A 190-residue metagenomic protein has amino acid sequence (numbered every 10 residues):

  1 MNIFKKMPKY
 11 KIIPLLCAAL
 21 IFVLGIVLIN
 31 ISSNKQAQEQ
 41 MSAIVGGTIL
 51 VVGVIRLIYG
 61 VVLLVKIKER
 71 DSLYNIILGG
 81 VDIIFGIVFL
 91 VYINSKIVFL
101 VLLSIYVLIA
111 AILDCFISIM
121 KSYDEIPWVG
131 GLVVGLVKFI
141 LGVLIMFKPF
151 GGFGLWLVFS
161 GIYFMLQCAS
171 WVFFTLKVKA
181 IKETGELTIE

Functional and structural regions predicted by a protein language model:
M1-I58, E183-E190: N-terminal topogenic module of multi-pass integral membrane proteins
N2-K5, R56-I67, C115-S122, W171-T175: C-terminal ends of transmembrane helices
I21-F22, L78-G86, V134-F139: Core segments of transmembrane alpha-helices that mediate helix-helix packing or line hydrophobic substrate/ligand
E39-V51, S95-L108, G161-I162: Structural signature of hydrophobic alpha-helical transmembrane segments
R70-G79, P127-V133: Cytoplasmic-side transmembrane-helix entry/capping segments in multi-pass membrane proteins
I84-V134: Membrane-proximal helix-loop-helix units in multi-pass membrane proteins
F85-Y92, V137-W156: Hydrophobic alpha-helical transmembrane segments in multi-pass integral membrane proteins
L157-W171: Small-residue-rich transmembrane alpha-helices that serve as helix-helix interface/gating elements in multipass
